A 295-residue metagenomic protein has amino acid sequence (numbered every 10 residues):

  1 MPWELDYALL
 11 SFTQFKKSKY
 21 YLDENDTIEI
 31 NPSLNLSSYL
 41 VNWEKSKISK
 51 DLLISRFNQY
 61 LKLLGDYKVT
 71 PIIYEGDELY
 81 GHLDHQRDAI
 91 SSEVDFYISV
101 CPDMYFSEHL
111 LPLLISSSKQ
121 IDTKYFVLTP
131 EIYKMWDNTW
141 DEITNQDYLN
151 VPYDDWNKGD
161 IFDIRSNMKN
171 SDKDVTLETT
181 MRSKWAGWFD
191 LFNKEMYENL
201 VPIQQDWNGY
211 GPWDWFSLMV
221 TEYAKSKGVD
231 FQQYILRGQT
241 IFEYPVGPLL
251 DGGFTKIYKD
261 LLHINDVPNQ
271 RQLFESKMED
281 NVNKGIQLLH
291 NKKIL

Functional and structural regions predicted by a protein language model:
P2-Y21, N25, S49-R56: Short, well-formed alpha-helical segments that are part of the catalytic scaffolds of diverse glycosyltransferases
D23-K45, I72-G76: Short beta-strand/loop segment that forms part of the nucleotide-sugar
E44-V94: Active-site-proximal specificity loops/subdomain of glycosyltransferases
L79-R87, D103-M104, W185-F189, G209-M219: Conserved glycosyltransferase catalytic-site signature
V94, D122-Y125, V229: Short, high-confidence coil segments that cap the C-terminus of an alpha-helix and link into the following beta-strand
V94-Y105: Short beta-strand-to-loop acidic/aromatic patch adjacent to the donor-nucleotide binding site
S107-Q205: Conserved catalytic core of nucleotide-sugar-dependent glycosyltransferases
D206-L295: C-terminal catalytic/acceptor-binding lobe
